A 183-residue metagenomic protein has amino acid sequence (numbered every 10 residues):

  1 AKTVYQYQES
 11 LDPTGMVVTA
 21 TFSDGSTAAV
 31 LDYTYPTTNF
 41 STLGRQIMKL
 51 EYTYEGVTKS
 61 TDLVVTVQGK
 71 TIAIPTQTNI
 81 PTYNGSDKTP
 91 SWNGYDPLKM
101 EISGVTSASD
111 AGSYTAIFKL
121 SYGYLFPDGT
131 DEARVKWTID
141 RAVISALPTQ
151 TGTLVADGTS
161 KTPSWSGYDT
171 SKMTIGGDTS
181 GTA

Functional and structural regions predicted by a protein language model:
K2-A29, P36-R45, K59-A183: Solvent-exposed beta-strand/loop surfaces, strongest in extracytoplasmic domains of secreted and cell-surface proteins
Q46-Y52: A short beta-strand micro-motif common to beta-rich folds, especially ectodomain repeats
